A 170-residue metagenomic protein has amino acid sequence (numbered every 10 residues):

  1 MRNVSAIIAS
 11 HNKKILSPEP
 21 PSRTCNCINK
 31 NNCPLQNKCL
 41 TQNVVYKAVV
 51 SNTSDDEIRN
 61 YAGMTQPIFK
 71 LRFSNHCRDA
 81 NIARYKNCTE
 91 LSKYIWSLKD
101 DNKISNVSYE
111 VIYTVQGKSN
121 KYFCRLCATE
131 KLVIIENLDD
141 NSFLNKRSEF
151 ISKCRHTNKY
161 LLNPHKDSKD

Functional and structural regions predicted by a protein language model:
M1-D170: Charged structural interfaces that engage phosphate-rich ligands and support phosphoryl-transfer chemistry
